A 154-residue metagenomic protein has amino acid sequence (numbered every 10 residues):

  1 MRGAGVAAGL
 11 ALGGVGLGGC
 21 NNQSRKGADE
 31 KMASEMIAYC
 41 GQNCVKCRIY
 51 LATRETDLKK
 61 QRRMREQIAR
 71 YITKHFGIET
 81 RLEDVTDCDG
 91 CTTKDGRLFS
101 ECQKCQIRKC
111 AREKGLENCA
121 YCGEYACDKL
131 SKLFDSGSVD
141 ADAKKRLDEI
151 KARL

Functional and structural regions predicted by a protein language model:
M1-A8: N-terminal secretory signal peptides and thylakoid transit peptides that target proteins across membranes
G9-K31: N-terminal twin-arginine translocation
G14, G18-G19, L58-Q61, S136-G137: Short amphipathic alpha-helical leader/targeting segments
K31-N118, Y125-L130, I150: Hydrophobic scaffolds flanking metal-cofactor catalytic centers in soluble metalloenzymes
R63, L130-L154: Short, surface-exposed polybasic-and-hydrophobic patches located at secondary-structure transitions
